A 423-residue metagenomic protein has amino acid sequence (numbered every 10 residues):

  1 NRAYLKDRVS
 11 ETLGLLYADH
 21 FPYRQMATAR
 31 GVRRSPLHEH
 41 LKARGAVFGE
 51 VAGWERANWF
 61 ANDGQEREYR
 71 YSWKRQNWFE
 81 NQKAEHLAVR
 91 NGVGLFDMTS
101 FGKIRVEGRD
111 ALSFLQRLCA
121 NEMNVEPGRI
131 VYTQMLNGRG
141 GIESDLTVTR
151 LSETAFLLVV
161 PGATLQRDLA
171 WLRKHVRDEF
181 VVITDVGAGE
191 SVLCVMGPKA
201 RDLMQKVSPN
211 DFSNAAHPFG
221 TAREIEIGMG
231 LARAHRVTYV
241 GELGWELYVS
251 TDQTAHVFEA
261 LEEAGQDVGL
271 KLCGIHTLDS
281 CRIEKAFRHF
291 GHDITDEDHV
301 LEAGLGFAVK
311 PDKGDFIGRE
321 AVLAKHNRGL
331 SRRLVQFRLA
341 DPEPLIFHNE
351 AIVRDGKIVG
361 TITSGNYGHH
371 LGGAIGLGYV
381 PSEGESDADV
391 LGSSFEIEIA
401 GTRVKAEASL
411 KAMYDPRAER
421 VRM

Functional and structural regions predicted by a protein language model:
N1-M423: Glycine/proline-enriched, intrinsically flexible loops and inter-domain linkers
